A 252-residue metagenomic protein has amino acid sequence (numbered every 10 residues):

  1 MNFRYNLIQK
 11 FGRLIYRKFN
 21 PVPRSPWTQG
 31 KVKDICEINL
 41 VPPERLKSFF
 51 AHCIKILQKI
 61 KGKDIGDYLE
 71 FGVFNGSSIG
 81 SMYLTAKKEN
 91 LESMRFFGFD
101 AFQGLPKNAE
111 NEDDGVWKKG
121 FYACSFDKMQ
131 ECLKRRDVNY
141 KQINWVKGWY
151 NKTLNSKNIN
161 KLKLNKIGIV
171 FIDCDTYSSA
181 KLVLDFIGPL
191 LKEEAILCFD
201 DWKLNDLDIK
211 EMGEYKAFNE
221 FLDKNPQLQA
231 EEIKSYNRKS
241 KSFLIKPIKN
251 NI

Functional and structural regions predicted by a protein language model:
M1-I252: A short alpha-helical cap/connector motif
